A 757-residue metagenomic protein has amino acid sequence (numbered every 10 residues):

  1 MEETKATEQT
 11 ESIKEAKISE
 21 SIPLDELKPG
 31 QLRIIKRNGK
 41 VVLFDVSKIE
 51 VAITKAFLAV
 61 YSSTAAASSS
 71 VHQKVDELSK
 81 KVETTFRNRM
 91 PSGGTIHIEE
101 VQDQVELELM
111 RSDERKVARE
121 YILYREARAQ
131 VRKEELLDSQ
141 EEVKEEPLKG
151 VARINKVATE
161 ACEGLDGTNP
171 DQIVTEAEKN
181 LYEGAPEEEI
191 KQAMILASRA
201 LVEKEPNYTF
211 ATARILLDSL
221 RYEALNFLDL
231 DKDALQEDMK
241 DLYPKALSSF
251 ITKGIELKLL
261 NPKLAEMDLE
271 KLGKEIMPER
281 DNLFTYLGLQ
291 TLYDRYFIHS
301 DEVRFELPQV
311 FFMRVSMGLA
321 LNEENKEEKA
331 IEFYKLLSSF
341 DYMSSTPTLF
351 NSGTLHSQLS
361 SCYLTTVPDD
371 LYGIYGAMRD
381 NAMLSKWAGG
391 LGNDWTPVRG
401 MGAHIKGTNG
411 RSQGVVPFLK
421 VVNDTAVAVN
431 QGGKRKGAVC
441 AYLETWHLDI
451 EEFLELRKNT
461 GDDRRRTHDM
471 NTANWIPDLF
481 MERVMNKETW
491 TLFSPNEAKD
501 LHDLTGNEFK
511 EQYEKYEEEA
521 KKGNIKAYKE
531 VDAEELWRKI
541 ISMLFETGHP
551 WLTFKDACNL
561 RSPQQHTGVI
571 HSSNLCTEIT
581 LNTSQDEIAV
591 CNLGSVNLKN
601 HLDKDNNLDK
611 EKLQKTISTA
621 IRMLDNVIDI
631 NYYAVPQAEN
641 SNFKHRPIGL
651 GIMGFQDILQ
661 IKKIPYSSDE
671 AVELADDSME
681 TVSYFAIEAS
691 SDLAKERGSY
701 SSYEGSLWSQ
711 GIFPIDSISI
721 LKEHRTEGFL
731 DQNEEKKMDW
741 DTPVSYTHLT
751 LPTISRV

Functional and structural regions predicted by a protein language model:
M1-F305: Often metal-dependent polyanion-binding catalytic scaffolds in large enzymes
V60-S63, R115, C162-G167, A200-P206 (+15 more regions): Secondary-structure transition/capping motifs at alpha-helix termini and the adjoining loop/turn into the next element
S63-K74, S92-I98, K116-Y121, G167-V174 (+10 more regions): Flexible, glycine/charged-enriched surface loops at secondary-structure junctions
V143, N180, Y633-G649, D676: N-terminal glycine-/lysine-enriched basic segments
F227-N322, G407-V421, G433-G437, Y442-P550 (+2 more regions): Conserved, charged catalytic cores of large soluble enzymes
I298, F311, V315-A330, Y334-Q358 (+7 more regions): Function-dense linear segments that define catalytic or interfacial modules in macromolecule-processing proteins
T747-T753: Conserved small/polar residues in nucleotide/adenosyl-binding loops
